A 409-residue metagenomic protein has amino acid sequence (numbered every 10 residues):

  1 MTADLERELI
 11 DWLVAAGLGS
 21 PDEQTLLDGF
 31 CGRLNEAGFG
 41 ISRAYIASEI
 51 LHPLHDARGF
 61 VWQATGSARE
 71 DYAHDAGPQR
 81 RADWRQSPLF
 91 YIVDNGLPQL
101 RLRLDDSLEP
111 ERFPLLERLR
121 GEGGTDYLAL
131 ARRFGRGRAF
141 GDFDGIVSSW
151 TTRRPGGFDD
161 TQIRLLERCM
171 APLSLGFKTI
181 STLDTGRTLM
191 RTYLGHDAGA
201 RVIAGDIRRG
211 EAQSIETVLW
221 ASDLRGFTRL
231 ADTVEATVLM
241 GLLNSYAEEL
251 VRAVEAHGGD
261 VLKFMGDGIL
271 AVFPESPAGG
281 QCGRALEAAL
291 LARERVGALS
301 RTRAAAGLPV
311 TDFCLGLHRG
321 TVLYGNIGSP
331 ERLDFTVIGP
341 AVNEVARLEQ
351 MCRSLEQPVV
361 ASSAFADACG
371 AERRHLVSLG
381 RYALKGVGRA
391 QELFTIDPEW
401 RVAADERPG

Functional and structural regions predicted by a protein language model:
A3, G19-S67, G123, H257: Helix-loop-beta substructure at the N-terminus of cytosolic sensory domains that couple signal/ligand detection
T65-A129: Regulatory sensory and allosteric helical modules in signal-transduction proteins and certain transcription factors
A131-E167, V337: Regulatory loop-to-helix N-cap segments in sensory/regulatory domains that couple ligand/signal detection
D160-S214: Regulatory cytosolic signal-relay segments
R208-E287: Catalytic NTP-binding/metal-coordinating core of nucleotidyl cyclase/transferase enzymes
N244-G258, P277-L315, P340-M351: Alpha-helical scaffold within the catalytic cores of cyclic-nucleotide enzymes
R319, I327, P340-S363: Catalytic/regulatory signature loops of cyclic-dinucleotide turnover enzymes and related class III nucleotidyl cyclases
C352-G409: Cytosolic regulatory/linker segments at or just downstream of nucleotide-handling modules in signal-transduction
